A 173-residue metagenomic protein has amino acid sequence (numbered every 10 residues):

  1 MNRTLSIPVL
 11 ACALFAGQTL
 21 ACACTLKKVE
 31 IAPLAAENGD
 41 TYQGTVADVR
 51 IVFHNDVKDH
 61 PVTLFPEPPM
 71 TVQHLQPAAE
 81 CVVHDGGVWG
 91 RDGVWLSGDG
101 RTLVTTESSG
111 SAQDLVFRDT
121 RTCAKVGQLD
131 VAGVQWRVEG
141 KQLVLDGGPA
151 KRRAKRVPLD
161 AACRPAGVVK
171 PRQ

Functional and structural regions predicted by a protein language model:
M1-T4: Positively charged n-region of N-terminal signal peptides that target proteins for export
I7-Q18: Bacterial N-terminal signal peptides
C22-Q173: Exposed acidic/polar residues on beta-strands and adjacent loops within beta-sheet cores, strongest in beta-propeller
